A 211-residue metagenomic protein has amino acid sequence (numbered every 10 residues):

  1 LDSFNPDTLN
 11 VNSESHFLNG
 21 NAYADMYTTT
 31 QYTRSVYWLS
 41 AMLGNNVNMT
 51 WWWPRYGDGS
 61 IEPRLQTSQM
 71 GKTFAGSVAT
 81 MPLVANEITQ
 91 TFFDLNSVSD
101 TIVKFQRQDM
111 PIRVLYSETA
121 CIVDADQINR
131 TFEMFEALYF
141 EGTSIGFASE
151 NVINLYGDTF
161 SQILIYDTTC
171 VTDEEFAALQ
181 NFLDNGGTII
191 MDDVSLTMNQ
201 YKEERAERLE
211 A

Functional and structural regions predicted by a protein language model:
D2-A211: Carbohydrate-binding surfaces of carbohydrate-active enzymes
